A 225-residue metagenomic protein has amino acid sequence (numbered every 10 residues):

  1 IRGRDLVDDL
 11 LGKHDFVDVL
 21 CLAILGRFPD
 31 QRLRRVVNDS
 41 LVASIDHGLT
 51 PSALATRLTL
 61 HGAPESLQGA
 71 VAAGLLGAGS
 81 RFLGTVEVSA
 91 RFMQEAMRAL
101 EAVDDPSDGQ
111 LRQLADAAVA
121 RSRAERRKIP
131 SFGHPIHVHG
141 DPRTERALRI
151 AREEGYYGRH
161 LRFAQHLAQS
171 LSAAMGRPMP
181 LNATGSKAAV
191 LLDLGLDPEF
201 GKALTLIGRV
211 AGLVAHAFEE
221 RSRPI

Functional and structural regions predicted by a protein language model:
I1-I225: Non-transmembrane, aqueous-exposed alpha-helical and coiled segments at domain scale
